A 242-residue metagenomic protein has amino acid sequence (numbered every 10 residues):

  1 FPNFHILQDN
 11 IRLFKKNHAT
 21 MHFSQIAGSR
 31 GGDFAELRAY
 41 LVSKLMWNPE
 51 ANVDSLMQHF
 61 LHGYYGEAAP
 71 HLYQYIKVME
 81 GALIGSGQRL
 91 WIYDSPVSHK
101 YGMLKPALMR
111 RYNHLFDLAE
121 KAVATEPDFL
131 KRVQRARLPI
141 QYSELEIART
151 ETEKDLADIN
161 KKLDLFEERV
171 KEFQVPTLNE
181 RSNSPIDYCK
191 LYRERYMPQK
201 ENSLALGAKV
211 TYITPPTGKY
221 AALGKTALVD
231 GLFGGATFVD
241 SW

Functional and structural regions predicted by a protein language model:
F1-D54, Q58, G63: Active-site capping/gating regions of soluble enzymes
N3, G102, G231: Short, flexible active-site recognition loops that position polar ligands and cofactors
N17-A19, L45-N202, G207: Catalytic domains of carbohydrate-active enzymes that cleave complex glycans
D33, L37, Y93-P96, E126 (+1 more regions): Residue-level signal for well-ordered alpha-helical segments
L37, Y75, G87-L90, K219-A227: Surface-exposed beta-strand edges and their flanking turn/coil or helix-capping segments
Y196-W242: Disordered, acidic Ser/Thr/Pro-rich linker "stalks" and the adjacent N-terminal cap of the next globular domain
